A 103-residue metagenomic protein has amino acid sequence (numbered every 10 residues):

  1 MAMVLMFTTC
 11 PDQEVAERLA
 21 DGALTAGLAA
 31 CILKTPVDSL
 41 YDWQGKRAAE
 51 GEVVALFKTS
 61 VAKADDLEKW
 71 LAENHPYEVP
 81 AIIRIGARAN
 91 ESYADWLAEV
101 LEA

Functional and structural regions predicted by a protein language model:
M1-A103: Positively charged, small/polar-rich N-terminal and surface patches that mediate targeting and assembly and bind
